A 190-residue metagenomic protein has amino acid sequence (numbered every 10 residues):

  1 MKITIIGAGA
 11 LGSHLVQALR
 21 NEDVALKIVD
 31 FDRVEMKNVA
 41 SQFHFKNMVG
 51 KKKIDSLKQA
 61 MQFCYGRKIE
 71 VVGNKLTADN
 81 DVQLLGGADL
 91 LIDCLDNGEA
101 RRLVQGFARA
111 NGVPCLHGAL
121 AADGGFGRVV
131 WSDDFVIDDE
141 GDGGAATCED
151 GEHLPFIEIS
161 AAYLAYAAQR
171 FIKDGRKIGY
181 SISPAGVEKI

Functional and structural regions predicted by a protein language model:
M1-I190: Adenine nucleotide-associated cytosolic modules
